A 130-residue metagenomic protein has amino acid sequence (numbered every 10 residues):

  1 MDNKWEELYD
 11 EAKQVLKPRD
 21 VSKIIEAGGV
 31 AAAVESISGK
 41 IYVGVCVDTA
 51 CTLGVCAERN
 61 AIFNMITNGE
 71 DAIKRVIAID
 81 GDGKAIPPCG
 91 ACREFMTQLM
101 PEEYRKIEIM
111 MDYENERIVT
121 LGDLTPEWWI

Functional and structural regions predicted by a protein language model:
D2-S22, E70-I130: C-terminal binding/interaction regions
I24-E26, V47: Active-site segments that bind and position negatively charged phosphate/pyrophosphate groups
A27-S36: Short beta-strand scaffold segments in enzyme catalytic cores
K40-I41: Hydrophobic "anchor" residues
V45-R59: Compact, glycine-rich, soluble single-domain proteins
N60, N64: Feature captures the catalytic cores and cofactor-binding loops of soluble hydro-lyases/lyases that act on carboxylate
T67: A glycine-rich beta-to-alpha transition motif near the start of alpha/beta enzyme domains, typified by
